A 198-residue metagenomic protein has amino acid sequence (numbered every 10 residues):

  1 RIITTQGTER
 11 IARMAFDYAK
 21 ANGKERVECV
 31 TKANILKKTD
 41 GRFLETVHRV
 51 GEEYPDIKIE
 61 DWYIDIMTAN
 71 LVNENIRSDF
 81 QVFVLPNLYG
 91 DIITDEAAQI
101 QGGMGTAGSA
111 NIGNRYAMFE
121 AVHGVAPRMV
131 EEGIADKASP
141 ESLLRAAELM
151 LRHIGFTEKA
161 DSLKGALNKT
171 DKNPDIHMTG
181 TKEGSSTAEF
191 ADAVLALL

Functional and structural regions predicted by a protein language model:
R1-D65: Glycine-rich phosphate/diphosphate-binding loop of Rossmann-like nucleotide-binding domains
I3-G7, I35, T39, A135 (+4 more regions): Catalytic cores of large soluble enzymes that bind and process phosphate-bearing ligands
G7, I11, S139-A146, F190: Catalytic-loop motifs flanking and including active-site residues across diverse enzymes
R13-D17, V72, L195: Generic structural signal for well-ordered alpha-helical scaffold segments
N22-T31, Y54-W62, F156-K164, K172-G184: Flexible, glycine/charged-enriched surface loops at secondary-structure junctions
T39-F83, N87, D91-I92, G180-K182: Active-site rim loops that border cofactor/substrate pockets in soluble metabolic enzymes
N70-P174: Glycine-rich phosphate/nucleotide-binding loop
E183-L198: Phosphate-binding loop/pocket of nucleotide- and phosphate-handling active sites
